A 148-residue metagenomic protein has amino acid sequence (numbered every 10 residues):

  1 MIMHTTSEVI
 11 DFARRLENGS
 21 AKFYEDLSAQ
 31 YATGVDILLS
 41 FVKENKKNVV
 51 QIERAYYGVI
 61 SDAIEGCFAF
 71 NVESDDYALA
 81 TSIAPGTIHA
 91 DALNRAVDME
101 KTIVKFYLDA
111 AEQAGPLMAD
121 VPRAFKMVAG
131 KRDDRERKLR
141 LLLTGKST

Functional and structural regions predicted by a protein language model:
M1-D26, Q30: The feature marks the first
M3-T6, I10, L38, G86-H89 (+3 more regions): Amphipathic alpha-helical coiled-coil segments and their boundaries
A13-Y24, L38-Y56, E100-I103, F125-L139: Alpha-helical transition-metal enzyme core signature, strongest for iron centers
S20, D26-L27, D76-P116: Acidic/histidine-rich alpha-helical segments that form the ligand environment of transition-metal centers
D26-D36, Q113-D120, K146: Inter-helical turn/loop segments and adjacent helix faces that build the functional surface of alpha-helical bundle
I52, Y56-V59, A63, A111 (+2 more regions): Leucine-rich amphipathic alpha-helices with coiled-coil/heptad-repeat character
R54-H89: Carboxylate-rich helix-loop segments that flank metal/cofactor sites and access channels in metalloenzymes
A119, K126, D134, L141-T148: Charge-rich amphipathic alpha-helical interaction elements
